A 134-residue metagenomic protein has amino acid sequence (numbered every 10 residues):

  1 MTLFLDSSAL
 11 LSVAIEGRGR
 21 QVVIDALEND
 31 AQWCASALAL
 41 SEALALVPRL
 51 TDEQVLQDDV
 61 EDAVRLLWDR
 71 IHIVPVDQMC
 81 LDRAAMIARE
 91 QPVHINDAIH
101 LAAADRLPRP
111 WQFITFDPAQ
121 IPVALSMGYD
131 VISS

Functional and structural regions predicted by a protein language model:
M1-L38, L50-D62: Short, well-structured N-terminal submotif of metal-dependent ribonuclease cores
L5-D6, A35-S36, V93-H94, T115-D117 (+1 more regions): Histidine- and aromatic-rich ligand-binding microenvironments
V13-A14, L46, V123-A124: Residues that scaffold the ATP/ADP-binding catalytic core of kinase and kinase-like folds
V22, E42, R83, P122-V123: Phosphate- and divalent-cation-binding pockets in alpha/beta enzyme and binding domains that engage nucleotide-derived
A26-E28, L66-D69, R106-P108: Short glycine-enriched loop/turn motifs at secondary-structure junctions
N29, M127-G128: Short, structured coil segments at secondary-structure junctions
L40-H72, R83-A85: Active-site-proximal, substrate-binding regions of enzyme catalytic domains and RNA-binding/basic surfaces
I71-P122, Y129: Active-site neighborhoods of divalent-metal-dependent phosphate/nucleic-acid chemistry enzymes
